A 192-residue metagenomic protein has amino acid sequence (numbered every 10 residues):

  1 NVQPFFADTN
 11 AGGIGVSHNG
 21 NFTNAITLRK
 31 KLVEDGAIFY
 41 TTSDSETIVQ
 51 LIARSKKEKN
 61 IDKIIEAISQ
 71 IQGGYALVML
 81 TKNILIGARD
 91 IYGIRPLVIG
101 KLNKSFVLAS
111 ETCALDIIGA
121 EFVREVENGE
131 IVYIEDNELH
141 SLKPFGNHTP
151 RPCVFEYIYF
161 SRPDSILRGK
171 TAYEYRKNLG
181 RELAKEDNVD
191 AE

Functional and structural regions predicted by a protein language model:
N1-N128, Y133-E192: Conserved short alpha-helical segments that host acidic/polar catalytic motifs at enzyme active sites
